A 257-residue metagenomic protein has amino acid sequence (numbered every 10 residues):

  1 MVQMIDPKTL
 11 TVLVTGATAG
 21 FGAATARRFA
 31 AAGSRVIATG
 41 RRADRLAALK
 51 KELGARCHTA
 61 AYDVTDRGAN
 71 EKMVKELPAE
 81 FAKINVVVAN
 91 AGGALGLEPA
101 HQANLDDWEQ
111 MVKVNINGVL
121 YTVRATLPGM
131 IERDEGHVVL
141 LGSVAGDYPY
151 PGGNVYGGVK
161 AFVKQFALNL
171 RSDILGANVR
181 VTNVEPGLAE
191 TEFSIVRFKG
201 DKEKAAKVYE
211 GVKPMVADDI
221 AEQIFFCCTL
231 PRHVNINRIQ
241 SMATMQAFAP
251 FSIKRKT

Functional and structural regions predicted by a protein language model:
T18-A19: Conserved glycine-rich cofactor-binding loop
A32-A48: Conserved glycine-rich Rossmann-like NAD(P)H-binding loop of the short-chain dehydrogenase/reductase
A61-K72, L105: The beta1-alpha1 cofactor-binding region of Rossmann-like NAD(H)/NADP(H)-dependent oxidoreductases
E98-A100, N104-Q110: Substrate-binding pocket helix/loop in short-chain dehydrogenase/reductase
V123, V159: Active-site helix of classical SDR
S143: Residue(s) in the substrate-gating loop at a strand-loop-helix junction that position the organic substrate next
N183-G187, E203-P250: C-terminal helical subdomain
